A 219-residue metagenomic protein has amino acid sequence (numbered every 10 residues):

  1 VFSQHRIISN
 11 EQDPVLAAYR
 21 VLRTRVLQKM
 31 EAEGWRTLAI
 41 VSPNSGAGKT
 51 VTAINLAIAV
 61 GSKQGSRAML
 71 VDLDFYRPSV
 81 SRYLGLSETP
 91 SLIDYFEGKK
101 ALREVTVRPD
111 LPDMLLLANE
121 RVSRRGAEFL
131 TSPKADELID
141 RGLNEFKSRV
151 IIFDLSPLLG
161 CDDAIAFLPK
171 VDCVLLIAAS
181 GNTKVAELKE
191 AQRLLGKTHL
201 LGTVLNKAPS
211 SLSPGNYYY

Functional and structural regions predicted by a protein language model:
V1-Y219: P-loop NTP-binding module
